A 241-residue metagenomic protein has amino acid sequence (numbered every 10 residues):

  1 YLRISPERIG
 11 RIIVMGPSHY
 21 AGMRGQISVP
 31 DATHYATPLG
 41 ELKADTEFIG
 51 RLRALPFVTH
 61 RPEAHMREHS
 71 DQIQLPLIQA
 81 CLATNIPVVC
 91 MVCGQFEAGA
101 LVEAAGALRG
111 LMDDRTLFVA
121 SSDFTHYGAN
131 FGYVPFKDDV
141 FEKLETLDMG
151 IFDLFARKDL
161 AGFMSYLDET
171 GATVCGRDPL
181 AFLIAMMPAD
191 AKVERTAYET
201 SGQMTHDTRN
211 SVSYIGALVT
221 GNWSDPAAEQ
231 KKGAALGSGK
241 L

Functional and structural regions predicted by a protein language model:
Y1-D190, Y198-T205, W223, K231-G233 (+2 more regions): Active-site histidine-anchored catalytic micro-motif
S211-G216: Short hydrophobic/aromatic beta-strand or adjacent loop that forms the aromatic wall/cage of a ligand/substrate-binding
A217-S224: Short beta-strand-to-coil "C-cap" segments at the C-terminal boundary of structured domains/repeats, marking
A228: Aromatic-rich peripheral "rim/lid" segments of glycoside hydrolase catalytic domains that contact and position glycan
